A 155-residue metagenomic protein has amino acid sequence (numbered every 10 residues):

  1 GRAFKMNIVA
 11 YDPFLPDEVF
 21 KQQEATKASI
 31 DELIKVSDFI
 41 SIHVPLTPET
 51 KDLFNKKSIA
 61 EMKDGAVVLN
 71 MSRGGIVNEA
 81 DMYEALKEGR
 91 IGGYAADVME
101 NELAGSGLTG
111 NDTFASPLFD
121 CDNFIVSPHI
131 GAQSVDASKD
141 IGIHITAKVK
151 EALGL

Functional and structural regions predicted by a protein language model:
G1-D64: Rossmann-like dinucleotide/phosphate-binding beta-alpha-beta segment
K5-V9, L69, D120: Mobile beta-alpha loop/short-helix "lid" or hinge segments that flank ligand
A10, S29, I42, N70 (+2 more regions): Hydrophobic residues in well-ordered beta-strands that form the structural core
G65, M71-L155: Rossmann-like dinucleotide-binding domain for NAD(H)/NADP(H)
